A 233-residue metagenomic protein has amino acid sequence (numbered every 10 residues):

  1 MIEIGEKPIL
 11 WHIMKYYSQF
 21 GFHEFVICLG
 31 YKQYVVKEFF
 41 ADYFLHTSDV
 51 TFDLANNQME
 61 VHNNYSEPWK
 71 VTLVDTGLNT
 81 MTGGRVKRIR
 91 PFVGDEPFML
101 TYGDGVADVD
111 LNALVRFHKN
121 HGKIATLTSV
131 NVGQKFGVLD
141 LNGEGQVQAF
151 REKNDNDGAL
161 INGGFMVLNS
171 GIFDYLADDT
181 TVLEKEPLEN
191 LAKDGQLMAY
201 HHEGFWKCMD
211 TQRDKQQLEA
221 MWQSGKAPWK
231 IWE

Functional and structural regions predicted by a protein language model:
M1, V138-L141, L188, A199: A structural signal for short hydrophobic beta-strand segments in well-ordered beta-sheet cores
M1-Y43: N-terminal glycine-rich phosphate-binding loop and ensuing alpha1 helix
I9-H12, R85-R88, P187: Well-ordered alpha-helical segments embedded in enzymatic catalytic cores
Q19, P91, N190-K193: Solvent-exposed polar/charged
H23-F25, I124-A125, Q196: Residues at the starts of beta-strands that form the adenosine-phosphate
E38-N142, A177: Conserved beta-loop-beta/alpha segment of the NTase-like Rossmann-fold superfamily that binds/positions NTPs
P97-M99, V106, L111-K119, N131-Q134 (+1 more regions): Catalytic-core segments of class I nucleotidyltransferases/pyrophosphorylases that form NMP-activated intermediates
